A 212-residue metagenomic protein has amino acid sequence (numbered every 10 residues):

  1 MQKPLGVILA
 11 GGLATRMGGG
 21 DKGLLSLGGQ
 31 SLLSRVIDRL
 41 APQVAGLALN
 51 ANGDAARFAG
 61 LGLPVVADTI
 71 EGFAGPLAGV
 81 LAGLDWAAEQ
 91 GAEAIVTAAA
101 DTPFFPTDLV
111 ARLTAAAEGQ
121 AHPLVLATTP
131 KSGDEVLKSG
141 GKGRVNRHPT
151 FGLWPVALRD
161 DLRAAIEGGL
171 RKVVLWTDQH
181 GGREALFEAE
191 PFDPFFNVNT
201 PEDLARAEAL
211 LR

Functional and structural regions predicted by a protein language model:
M1-V173, D178-P194, P201-E202, A209-R212: Nucleotide and nucleotide-moiety/phosphate-recognizing core
